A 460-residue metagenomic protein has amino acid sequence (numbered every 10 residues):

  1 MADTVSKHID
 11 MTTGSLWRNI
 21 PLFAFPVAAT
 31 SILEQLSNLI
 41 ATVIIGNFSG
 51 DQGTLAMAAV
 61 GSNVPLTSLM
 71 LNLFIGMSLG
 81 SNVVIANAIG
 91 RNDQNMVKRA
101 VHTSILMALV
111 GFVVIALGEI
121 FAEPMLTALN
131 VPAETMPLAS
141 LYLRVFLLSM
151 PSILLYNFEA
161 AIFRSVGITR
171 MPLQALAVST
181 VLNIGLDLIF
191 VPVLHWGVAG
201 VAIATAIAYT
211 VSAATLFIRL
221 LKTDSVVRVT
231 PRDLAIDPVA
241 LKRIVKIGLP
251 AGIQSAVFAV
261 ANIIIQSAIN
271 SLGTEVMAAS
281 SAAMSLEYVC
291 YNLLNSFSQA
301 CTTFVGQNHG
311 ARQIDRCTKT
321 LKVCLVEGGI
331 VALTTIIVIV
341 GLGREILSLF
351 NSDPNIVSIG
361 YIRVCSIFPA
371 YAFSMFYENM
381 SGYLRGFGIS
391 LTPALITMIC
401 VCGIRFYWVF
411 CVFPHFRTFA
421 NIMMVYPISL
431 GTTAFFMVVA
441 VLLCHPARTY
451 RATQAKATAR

Functional and structural regions predicted by a protein language model:
M1-A24, I85-S149, L182, V193-L249 (+2 more regions): Short alpha-helical transmembrane segments in multi-pass integral membrane proteins
M11-V43, N47-D51, P65-G80, V84 (+6 more regions): N-terminal transmembrane alpha-helices
L22-T42, V145, Y156, S179 (+4 more regions): Transmembrane helical elements of multi-pass membrane transporters/channels
V27, S31, V43, V83 (+15 more regions): Transmembrane alpha-helix boundary and packing residues in multipass membrane permease domains and related
I32, L36-A58, L126-A133, I189-W196 (+5 more regions): Helix-terminus/linker motif at the lipid-water interface of multi-pass membrane proteins
T54-P65, A139, L143, A202 (+3 more regions): Small-residue hotspots at the loop-to-helix junctions and early N-terminal turns of transmembrane alpha-helices
M57-A116, I120, I153-P172, Q266 (+2 more regions): Small-residue-rich hydrophobic transmembrane alpha-helices
I75-S78, V145-R164, P172-T180, V201-L216 (+4 more regions): Short runs within selected transmembrane alpha-helices of multi-pass transporters and secretion channels
